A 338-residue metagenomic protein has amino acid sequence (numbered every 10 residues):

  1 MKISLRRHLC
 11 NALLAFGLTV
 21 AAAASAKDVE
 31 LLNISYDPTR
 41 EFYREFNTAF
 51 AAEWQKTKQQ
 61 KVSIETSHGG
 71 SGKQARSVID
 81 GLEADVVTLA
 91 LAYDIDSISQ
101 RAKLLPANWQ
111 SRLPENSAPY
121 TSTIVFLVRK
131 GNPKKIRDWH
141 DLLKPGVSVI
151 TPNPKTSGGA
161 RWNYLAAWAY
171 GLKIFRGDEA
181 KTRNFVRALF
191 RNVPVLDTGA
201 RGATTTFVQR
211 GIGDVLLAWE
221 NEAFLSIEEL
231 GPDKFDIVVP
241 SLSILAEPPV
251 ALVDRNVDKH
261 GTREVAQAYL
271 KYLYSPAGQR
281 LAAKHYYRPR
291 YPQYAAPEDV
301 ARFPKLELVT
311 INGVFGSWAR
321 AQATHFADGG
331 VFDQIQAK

Functional and structural regions predicted by a protein language model:
K2-L13: Bacterial N-terminal signal peptides that target proteins for export
A21-A23: N-terminal signal peptide c-region/cleavage motif recognized by signal peptidases
A26-T156, D299, Q336: N-terminal segment of the mature folded domain
I34-Y36, V128-K130, S148-F175, F190-V193 (+1 more regions): Short beta-strand->loop
A118-T123, R183-F190, D197-T198, L230-R263 (+1 more regions): Periplasmic-binding protein-like
G131-R137, T156, A169-G177, N256-E264: Short helix-loop capping/hinge motifs at secondary-structure junctions, enriched in acidic/polar residues
I174-S241: Ligand-binding pocket segment of bilobal, Venus flytrap-like solute-binding proteins
V257-K338: Extracellular/periplasmic juxtamembrane helices and adjacent flexible linkers that interface with membrane partners
